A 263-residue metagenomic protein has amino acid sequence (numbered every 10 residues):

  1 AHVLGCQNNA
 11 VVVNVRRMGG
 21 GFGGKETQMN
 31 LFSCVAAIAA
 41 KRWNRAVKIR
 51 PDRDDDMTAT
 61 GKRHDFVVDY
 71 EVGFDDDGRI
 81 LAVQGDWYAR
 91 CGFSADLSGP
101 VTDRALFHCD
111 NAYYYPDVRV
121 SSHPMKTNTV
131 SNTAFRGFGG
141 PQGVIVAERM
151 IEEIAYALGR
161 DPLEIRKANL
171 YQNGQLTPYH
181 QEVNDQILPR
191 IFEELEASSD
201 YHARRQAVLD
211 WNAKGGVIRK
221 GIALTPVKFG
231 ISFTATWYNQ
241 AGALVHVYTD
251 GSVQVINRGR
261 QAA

Functional and structural regions predicted by a protein language model:
A1-A263: Structural alpha/beta core scaffold segments of enzyme domains
